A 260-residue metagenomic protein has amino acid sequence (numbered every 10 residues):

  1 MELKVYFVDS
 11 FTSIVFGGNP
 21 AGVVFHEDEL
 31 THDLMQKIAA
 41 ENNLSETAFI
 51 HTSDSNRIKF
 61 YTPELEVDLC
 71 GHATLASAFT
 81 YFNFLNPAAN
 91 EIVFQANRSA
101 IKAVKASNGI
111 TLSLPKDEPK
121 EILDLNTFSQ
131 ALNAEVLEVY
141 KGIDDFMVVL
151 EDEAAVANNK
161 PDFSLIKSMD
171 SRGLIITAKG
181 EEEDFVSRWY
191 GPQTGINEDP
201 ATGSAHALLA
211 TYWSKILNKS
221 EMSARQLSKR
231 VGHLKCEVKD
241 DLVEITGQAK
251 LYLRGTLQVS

Functional and structural regions predicted by a protein language model:
M1-L69, L75-S260: Active-site proximal loop and beta-alpha junction motif in alpha/beta enzyme cores
